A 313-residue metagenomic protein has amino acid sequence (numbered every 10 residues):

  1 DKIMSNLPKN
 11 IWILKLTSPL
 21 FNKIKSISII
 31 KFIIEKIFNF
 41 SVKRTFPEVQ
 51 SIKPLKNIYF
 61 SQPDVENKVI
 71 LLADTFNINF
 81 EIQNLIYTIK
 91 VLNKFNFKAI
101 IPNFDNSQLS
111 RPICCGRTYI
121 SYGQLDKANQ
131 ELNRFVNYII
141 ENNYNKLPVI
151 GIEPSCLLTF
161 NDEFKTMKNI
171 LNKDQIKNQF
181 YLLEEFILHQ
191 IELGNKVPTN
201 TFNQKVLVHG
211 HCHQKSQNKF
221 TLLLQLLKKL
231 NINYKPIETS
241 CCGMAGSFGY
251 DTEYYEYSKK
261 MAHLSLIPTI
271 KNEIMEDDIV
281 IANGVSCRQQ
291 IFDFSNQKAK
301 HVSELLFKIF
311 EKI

Functional and structural regions predicted by a protein language model:
D1-I313: Iron-sulfur cluster-binding electron-transfer modules in prokaryotic oxidoreductases
